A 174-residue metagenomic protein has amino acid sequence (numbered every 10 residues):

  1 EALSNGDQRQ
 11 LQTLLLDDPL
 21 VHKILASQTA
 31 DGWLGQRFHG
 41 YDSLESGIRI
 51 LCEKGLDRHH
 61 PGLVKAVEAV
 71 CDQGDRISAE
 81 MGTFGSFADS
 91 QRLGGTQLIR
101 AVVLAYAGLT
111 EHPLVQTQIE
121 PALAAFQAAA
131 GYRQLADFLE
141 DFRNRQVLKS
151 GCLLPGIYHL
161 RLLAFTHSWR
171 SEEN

Functional and structural regions predicted by a protein language model:
E1-N174: Preference for long, amphipathic alpha-helical scaffolds in soluble/luminal domains and all-alpha bundles
